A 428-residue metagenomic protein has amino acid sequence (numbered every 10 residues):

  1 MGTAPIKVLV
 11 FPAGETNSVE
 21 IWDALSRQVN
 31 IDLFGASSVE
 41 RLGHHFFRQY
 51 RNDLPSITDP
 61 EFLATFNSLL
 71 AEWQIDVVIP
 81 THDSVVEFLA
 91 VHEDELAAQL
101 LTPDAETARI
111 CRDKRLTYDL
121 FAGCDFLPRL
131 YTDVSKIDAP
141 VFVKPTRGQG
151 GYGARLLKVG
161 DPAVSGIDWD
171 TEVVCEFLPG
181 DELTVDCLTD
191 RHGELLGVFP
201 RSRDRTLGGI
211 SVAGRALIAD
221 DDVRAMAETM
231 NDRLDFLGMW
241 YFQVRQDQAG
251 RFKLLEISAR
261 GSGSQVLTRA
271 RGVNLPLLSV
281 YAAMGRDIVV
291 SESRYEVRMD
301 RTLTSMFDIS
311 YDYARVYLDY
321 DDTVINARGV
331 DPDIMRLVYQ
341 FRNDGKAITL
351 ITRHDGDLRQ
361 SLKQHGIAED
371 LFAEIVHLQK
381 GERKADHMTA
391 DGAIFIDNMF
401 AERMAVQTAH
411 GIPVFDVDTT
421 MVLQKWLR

Functional and structural regions predicted by a protein language model:
M1-L101, D418: ATP-binding N-terminal substructure of ATP-dependent carboxylate-amine bond-forming enzymes
A13, D319-D321, F395-M399: Acidic di-acidic motifs
W73, I218-A225, T229-A314: ATP-dependent carboxylate activation and anion-phosphoryl transfer catalytic cores that bind Mg-ATP to form
A97, T107-D181, D190-E194, D221-R224: Active-site nucleotide/adenylate-binding loops and adjacent lid/helix of ATP-dependent enzymes
R155-L234, R245-K253: Phosphate-binding site of ATP-dependent enzymes
Y313-A327: Asp-based phosphoryl-transfer active-site loop
I334-K363: Substrate-recognition element of Asp-dependent hydrolases with the DxDx(T/V) motif
E382-A401, V406: Conserved Lys-Pro-Asp/Glu-containing loop-to-beta segment of HAD-superfamily phosphomonoesterases, centered on
